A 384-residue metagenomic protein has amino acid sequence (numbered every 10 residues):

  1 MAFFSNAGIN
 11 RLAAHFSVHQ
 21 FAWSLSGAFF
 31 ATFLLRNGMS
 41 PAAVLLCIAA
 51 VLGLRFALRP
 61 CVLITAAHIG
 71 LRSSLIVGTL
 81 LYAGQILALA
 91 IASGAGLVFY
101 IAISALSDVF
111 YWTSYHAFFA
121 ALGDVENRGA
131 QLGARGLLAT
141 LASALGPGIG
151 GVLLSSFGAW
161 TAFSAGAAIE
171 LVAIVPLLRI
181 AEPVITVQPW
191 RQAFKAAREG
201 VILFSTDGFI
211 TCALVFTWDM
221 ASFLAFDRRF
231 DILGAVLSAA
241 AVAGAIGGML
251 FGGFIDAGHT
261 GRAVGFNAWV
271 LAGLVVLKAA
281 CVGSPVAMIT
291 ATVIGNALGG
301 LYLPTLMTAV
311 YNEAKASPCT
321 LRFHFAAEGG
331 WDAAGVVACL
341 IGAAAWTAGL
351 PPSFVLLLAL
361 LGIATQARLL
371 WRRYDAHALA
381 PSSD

Functional and structural regions predicted by a protein language model:
M1-G53, K195-S238, V355: Helix-loop boundary and gating motifs at the non-cytosolic
L46-I64, A235-L250: Central cavity-lining transmembrane alpha-helices of secondary-active solute carriers, predominantly the Major
A57-L71, L154, I246-T260, W346: Helix-to-loop junctions at the C-terminal end of transmembrane segments in multipass secondary transporters
S73-L87, S164-A167, R262-L277: Structural signature of the two symmetry-related core transmembrane helices
A102-A139: Cytoplasmic helix-loop-helix junction between adjacent transmembrane helices in 12-TM secondary transporters
F110-D124, W218, G300-A316: Intracellular juxtamembrane helix-capping segments at the cytosolic ends of symmetry-related transmembrane helices
T161-R179, S353-W371: Symmetry-related core transmembrane helices of the 12-TM Major Facilitator Superfamily/SLC fold
R262-L303: C-terminal transmembrane helical hairpin of 12-TM major facilitator-type secondary transporters
